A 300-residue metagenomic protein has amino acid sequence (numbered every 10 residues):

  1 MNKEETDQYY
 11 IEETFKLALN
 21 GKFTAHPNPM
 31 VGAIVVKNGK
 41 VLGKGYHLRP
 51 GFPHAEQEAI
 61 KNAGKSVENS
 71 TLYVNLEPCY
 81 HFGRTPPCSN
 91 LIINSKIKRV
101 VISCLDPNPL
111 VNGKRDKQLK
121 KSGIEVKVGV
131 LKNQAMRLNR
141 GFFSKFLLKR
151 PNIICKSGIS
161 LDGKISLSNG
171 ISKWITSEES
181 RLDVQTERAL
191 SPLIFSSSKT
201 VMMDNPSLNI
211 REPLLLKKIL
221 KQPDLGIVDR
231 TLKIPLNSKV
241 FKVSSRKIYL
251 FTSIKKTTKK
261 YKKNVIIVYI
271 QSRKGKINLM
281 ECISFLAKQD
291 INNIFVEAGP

Functional and structural regions predicted by a protein language model:
T6-H26, K145: Short, basic/aromatic recognition patches
D7, E56, R84-C88, N112 (+3 more regions): Amphipathic coiled-coil/heptad-repeat helices and related helical stalk/stem segments that mediate oligomerization
P27-M30, N152-I153: Short, small/polar residue-rich loop motifs at catalytic or cofactor-binding pockets
M30-G39, S157-G158: Short beta-strand scaffold segments in enzyme catalytic cores
V35-Q134, I254: Zn2+-dependent cytidine deaminase-like catalytic core
G129-F146: Short, structured interface segments
S144, R150, I154-N293: Active-site ligand-binding patch in enzyme domains
